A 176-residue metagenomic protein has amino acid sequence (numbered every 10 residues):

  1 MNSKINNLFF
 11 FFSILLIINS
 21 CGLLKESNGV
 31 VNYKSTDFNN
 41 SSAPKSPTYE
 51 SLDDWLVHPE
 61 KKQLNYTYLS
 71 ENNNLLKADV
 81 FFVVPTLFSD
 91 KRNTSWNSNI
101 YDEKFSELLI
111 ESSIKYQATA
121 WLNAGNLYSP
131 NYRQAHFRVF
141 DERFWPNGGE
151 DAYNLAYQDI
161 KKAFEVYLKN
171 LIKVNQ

Functional and structural regions predicted by a protein language model:
N2-F9: Bacterial N-terminal signal peptides that target proteins for export
F9-F10, A118: Generic detector of short alpha-helix boundary/capping microenvironments and adjacent low-complexity segments
F10-N19: Bacterial N-terminal signal peptides
C21-I110, I114, T119-A120: Flexible, membrane-associating and regulatory peripheral segments of lipid-active enzymes
P85-N175: Active-site catalytic motif of lipid deacylating hydrolases and related acyltransferases
